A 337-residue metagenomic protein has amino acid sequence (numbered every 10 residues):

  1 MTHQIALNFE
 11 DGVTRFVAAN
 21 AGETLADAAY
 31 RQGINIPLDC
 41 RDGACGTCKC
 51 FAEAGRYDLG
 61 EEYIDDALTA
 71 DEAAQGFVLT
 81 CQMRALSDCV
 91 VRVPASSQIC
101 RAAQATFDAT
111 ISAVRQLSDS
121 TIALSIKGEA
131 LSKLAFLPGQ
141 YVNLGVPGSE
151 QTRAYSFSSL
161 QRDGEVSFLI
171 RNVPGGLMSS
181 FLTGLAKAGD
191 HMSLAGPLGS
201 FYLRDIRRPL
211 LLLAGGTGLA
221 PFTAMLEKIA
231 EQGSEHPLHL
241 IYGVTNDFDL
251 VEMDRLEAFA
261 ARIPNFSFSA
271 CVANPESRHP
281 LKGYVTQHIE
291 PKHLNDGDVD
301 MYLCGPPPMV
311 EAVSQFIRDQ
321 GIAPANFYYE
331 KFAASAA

Functional and structural regions predicted by a protein language model:
M1-M83, C89, P237, I241-A337: Reductase modules of NAD(P)H-dependent flavoproteins
E53-R56, P94-S96, P147, P197: Short, surface-exposed secondary-structure boundary micro-motifs
V78-R101, D190-M192: Short, structured interface segments
A103-H191, P209, V244-N246, C271-E276: Ferredoxin-reductase
G139, G218, P306: Short, conserved phosphate/pyrophosphate- and ester-handling motifs at nucleotide-, phospho-/glycolipid
A195-R207: A short, basic/flexible loop-to-alpha-helix module at the beginning of a structural domain
T223-E231: Histidine-anchored nucleotide/phosphate-binding helix
